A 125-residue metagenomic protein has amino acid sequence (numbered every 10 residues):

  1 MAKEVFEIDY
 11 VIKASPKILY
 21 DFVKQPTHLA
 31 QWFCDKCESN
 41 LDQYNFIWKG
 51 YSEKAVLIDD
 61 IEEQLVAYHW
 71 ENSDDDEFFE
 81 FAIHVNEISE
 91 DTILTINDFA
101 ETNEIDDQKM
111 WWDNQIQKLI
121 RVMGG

Functional and structural regions predicted by a protein language model:
M1-E38: Hydrophobic ligand-binding cavity/cleft-lining segments
V5-E7, A14-I18, K54, D91-A100 (+1 more regions): Short, charged low-complexity linear motifs
L19-Y20, L29, L57, Y68 (+3 more regions): Hydrophobic pocket/interface hotspot
H28-W32, Q43, D60: Residue-level preference for alpha-helix termini and adjacent loops
Q31, E77-F81, E104-M110: A short, polar/proline- and glycine-enriched secondary-structure boundary/capping micro-motif
E38, Y44-T102: Hydrophobic-ligand binding "helix-grip"
N97-G125: A conserved amphipathic terminal alpha-helix motif
